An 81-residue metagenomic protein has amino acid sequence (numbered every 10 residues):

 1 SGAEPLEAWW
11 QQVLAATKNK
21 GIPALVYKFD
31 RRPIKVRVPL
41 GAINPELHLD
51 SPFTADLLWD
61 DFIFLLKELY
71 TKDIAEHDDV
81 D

Functional and structural regions predicted by a protein language model:
S1-D81: Catalytic phosphate/metal-binding cores of nucleic-acid and nucleotide-processing enzymes, i.e., regions that mediate
